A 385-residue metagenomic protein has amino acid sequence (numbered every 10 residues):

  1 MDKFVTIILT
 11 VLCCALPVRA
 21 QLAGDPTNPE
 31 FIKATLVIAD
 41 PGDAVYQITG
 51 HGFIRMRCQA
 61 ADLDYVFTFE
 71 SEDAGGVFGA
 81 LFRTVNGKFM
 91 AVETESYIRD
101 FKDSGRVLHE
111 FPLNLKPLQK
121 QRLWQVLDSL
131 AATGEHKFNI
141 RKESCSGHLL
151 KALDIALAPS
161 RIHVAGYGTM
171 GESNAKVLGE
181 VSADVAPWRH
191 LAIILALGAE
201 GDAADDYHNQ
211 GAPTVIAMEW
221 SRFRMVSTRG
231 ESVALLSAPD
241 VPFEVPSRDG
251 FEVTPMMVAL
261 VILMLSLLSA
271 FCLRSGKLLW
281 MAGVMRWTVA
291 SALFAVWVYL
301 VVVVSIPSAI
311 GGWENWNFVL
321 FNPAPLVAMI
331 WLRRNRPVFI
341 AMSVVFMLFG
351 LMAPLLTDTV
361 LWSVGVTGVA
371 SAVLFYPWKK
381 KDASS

Functional and structural regions predicted by a protein language model:
T6-A15: Bacterial N-terminal signal peptides
V18-A23: Boundary at the C-terminal end of the N-terminal hydrophobic targeting segment
D25-P29, C58-A61, N114-Q119: A short, structured loop/turn motif at beta-sheet edges
E30-R106: Glycine-rich catalytic cores of cysteine/serine-nucleophile enzymes that process amide/ester linkages in cell-envelope
G42-D43, R106-N114, A131-I140: Second-shell loop/turn segments in exported
L118-L127: Short, charged, amphipathic alpha-helices and their helix-cap/turn boundaries
S129-S385: Activation targets extended, charge/polar-rich intrinsically disordered C-terminal tails
